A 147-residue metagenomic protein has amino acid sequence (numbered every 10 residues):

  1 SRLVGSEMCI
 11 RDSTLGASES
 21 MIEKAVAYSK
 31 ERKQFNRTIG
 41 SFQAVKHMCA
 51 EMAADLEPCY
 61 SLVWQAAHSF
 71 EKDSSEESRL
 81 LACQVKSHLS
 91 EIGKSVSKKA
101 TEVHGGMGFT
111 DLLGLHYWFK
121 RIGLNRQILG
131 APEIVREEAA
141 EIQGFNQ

Functional and structural regions predicted by a protein language model:
S1-G5, C9-I10: Single conserved hydrophobic/aromatic residue that forms the stacking wall/gate of nucleotide- or nucleobase-binding
S13, A44-A54, Q84-E91, K120 (+1 more regions): DHp/HisKA dimerization-phosphoacceptor four-helix bundle of two-component histidine kinases and homologous
V26, K30, Q34-R37, A53-H88 (+2 more regions): C-terminal helix-coil-helix/basic helical segment that borders enzyme active sites and/or dimer interfaces and provides
T38, V45, S74-S78, P132-V135: Residue-level recognition of alpha-helical structural elements
H68, I92-F119: A glycine-biased, small/acidic residue-tolerant capping/turn segment at secondary-structure junctions
M107-Q147: Glycine-rich phosphate/cofactor-binding loops in nucleotide/flavin-utilizing enzymes
